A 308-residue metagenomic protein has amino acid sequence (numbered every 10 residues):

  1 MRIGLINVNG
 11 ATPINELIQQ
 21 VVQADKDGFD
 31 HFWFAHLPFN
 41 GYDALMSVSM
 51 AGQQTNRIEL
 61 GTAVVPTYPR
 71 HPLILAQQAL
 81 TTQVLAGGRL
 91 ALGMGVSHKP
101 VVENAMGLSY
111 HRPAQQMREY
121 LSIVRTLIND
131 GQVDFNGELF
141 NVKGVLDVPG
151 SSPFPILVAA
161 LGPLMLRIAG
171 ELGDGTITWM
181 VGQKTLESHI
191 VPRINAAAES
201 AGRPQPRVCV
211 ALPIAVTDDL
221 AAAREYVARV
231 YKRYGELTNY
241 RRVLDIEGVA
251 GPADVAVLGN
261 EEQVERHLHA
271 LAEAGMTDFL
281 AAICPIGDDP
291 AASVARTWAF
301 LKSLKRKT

Functional and structural regions predicted by a protein language model:
M1-T308: Active-site-adjacent structural elements that line small-molecule/cofactor binding pockets in enzymes
